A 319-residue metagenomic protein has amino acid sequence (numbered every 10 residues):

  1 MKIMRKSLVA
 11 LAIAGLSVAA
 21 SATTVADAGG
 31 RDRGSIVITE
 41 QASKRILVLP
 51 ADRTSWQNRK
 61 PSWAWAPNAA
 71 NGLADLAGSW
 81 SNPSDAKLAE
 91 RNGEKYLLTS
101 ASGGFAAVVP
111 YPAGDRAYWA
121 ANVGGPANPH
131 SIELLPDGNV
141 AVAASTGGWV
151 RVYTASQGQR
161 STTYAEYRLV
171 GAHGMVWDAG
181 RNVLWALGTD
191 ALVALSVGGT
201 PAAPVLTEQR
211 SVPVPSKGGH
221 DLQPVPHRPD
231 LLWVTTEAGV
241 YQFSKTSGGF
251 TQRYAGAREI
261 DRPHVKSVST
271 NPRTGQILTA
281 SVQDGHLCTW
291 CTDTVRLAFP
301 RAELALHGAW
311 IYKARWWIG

Functional and structural regions predicted by a protein language model:
R33-G34, G93-K95, D137-N139, G180-N182 (+2 more regions): Short coil/turn segments that connect the beta-strands within blades of beta-propeller domains
I38-A42, L98-G103, V142-T146, L184-D190 (+2 more regions): Conserved beta-strand positions in repeat-built beta-propeller and related beta-rich domains
I46, G104-A107, G148-V150, L192-A194 (+1 more regions): Structural signal for beta-propeller blades
P50-Q57, P110-A113, T154-Q159, S196-P204 (+1 more regions): Short loop/turn segments immediately following beta-strands, especially the blade-tip and inter-blade linker loops
K60-G78, D115-V123, R160-Y167, T207-P213 (+1 more regions): A short beta-strand motif characteristic of beta-propeller blades
S62-L97, A101-G104, G114-S131: Blade-loop segments of beta-propeller domains
D75-A89, P126-E133, V170-V176, P215-V225 (+2 more regions): Repeated scaffold domains used in trafficking and secretory/extracellular systems, primarily beta-propellers
S216-G285: Loop/turn-rich, solvent-exposed surfaces of beta-rich toroidal or solenoidal domains
